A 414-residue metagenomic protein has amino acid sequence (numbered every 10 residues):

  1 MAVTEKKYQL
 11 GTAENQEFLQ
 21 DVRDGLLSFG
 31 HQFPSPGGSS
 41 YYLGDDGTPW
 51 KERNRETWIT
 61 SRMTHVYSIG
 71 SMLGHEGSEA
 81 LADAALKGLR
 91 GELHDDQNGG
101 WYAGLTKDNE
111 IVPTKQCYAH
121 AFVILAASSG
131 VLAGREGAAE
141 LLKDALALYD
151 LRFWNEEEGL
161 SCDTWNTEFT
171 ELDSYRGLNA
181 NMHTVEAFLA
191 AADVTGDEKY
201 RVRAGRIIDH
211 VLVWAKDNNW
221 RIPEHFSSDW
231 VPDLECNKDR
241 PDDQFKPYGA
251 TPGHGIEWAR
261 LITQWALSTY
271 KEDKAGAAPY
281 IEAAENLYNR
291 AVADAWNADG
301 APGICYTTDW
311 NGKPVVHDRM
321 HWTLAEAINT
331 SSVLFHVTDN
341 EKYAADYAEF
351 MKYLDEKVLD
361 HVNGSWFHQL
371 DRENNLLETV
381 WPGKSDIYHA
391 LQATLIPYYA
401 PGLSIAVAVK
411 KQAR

Functional and structural regions predicted by a protein language model:
M1-R414: Glycan-recognition and catalytic cores of secretory/periplasmic carbohydrate-active enzymes
